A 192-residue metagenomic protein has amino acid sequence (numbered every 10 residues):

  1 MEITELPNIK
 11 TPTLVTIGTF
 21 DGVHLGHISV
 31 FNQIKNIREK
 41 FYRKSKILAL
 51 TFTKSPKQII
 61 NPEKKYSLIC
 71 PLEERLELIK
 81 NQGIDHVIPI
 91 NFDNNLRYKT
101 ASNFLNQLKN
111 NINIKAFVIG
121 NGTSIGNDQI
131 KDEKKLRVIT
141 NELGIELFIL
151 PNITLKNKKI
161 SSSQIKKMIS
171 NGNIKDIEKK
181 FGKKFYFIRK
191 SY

Functional and structural regions predicted by a protein language model:
M1-Y192: Nucleotidyltransferase catalytic core that binds NTPs
